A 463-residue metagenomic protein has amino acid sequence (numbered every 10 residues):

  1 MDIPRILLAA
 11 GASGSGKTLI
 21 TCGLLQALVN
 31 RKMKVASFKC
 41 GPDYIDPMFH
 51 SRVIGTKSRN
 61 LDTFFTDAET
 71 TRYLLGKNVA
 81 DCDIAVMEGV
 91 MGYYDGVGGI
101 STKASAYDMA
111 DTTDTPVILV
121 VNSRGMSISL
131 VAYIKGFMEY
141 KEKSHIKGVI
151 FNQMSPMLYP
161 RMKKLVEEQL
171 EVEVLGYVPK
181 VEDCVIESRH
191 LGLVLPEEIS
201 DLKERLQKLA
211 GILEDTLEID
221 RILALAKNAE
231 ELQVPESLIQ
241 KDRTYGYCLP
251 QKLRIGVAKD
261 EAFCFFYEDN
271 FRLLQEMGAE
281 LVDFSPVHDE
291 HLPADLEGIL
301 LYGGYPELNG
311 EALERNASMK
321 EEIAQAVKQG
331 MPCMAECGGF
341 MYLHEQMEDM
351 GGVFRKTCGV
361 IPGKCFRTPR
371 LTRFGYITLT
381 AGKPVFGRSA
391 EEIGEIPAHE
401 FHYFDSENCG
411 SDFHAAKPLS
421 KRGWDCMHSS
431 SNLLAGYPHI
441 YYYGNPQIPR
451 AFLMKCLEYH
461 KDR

Functional and structural regions predicted by a protein language model:
D2-S15, L19, L25-T113, V121-G148 (+1 more regions): ATP-dependent carboxylate-amine ligase catalytic core
R5, M33-A36, K252-R254, E280 (+1 more regions): Residues that mark the start of a beta-strand
K39, V174-E182, E280-H288: Beta-strand->loop->alpha-helix junctions that form or flank phosphate-binding loops in nucleotide-handling enzymes
A110, D215, C248-Q251, F263-Q275 (+3 more regions): C-terminal and late-domain segments of enzyme folds
T115, V172, K328-P332: A short helix->loop->beta-strand "cap" motif at the edges of active sites that frequently abuts
I128-Y245: Internal gly/pro-rich beta-alpha loop/helix module that stabilizes soluble enzyme cofactors or their anionic handles
G246-Y247, Q251-A317, E321-K328: Phosphate-binding active sites in nucleotide-utilizing proteins
P306-G387: Cysteine-nucleophile active-site neighborhood
